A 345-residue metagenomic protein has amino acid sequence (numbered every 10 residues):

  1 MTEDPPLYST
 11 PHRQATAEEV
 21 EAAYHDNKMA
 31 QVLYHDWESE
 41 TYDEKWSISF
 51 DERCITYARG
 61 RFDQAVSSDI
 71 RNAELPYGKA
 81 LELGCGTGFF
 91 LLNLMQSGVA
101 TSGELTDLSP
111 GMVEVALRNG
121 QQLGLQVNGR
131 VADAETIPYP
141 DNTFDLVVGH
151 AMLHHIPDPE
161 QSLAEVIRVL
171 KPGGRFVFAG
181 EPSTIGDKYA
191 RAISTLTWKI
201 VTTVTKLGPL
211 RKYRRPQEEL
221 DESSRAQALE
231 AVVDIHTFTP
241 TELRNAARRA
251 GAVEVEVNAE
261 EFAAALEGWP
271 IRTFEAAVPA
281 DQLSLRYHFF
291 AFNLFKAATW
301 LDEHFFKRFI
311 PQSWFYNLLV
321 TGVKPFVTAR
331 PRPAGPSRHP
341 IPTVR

Functional and structural regions predicted by a protein language model:
D4-E74, N93: Conserved class I S-adenosyl-L-methionine
L81-L83, T87-T136: Class I SAM-dependent methyltransferase SAM/SAH-binding core
E135-L146: A short acidic, Gly/Pro-enriched loop at the edge of an enzyme's catalytic core that lines a small-molecule cofactor
E160-P172: A short glycine-rich, Lys/Arg-flanked "PGG" loop and its adjoining helix->strand segment in the class I
R175-P216: Conserved class I S-adenosyl-L-methionine
A226-E242: Acceptor-substrate binding/catalytic loop of class I
A250, R272-Q282, F292-R345: C-terminal lobe and adjacent flexible extensions of AdoMet/dcAdoMet transferase-like proteins
A252-A263: Conserved S-adenosyl-L-methionine
